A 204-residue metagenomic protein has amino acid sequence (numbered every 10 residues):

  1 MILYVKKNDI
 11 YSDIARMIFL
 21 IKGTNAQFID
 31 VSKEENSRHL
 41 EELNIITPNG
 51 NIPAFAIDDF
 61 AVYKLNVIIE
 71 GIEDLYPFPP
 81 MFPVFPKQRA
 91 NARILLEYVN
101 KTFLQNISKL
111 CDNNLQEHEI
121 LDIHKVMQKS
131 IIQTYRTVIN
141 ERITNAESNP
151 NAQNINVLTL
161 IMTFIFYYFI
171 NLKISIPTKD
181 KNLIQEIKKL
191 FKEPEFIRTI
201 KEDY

Functional and structural regions predicted by a protein language model:
M1-H124: GST-like domain detector, emphasizing the conserved glutathione-binding G-site in the N-terminal thioredoxin-like
A26, K33, P150, I176 (+1 more regions): Residue-level detector of short coil/turn "hinge" positions at structural boundaries
E35, I72, F169-I170, I200: Activation segment
G50, P194-E195: Structural motif
A56, F85-P86, T159, T178-D180 (+1 more regions): Solvent-exposed, flexible loop/coil residues
V99-K192: GST-like fold's C-terminal all-alpha helical module
R198-Y204: Short, flexible loop/turn segments with low-complexity composition
